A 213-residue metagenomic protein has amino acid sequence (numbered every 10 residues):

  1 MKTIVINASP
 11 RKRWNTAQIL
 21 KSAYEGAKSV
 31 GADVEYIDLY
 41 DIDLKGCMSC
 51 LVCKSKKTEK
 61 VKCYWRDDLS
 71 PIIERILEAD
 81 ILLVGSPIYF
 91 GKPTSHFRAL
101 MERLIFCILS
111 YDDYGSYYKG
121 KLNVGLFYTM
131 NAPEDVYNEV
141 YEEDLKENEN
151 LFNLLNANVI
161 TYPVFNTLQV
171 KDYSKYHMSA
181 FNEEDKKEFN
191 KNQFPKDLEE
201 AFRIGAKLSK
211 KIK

Functional and structural regions predicted by a protein language model:
M1-D113, K171, A180-K213: N-terminal beta1-alpha1-beta2 submodule of the flavodoxin-like/Rossmannoid cofactor-binding fold
Y36-D38, W65, L126, T161-V164: Structural signal for conserved beta-strand scaffold positions within catalytic alpha/beta enzyme cores
P87, A132, T167: Flexible loop residues that form catalytic and substrate-binding hotspots at small-molecule/glycan-binding clefts
S95-H96, I108-Y162: Short, glycine-/small-residue-rich phosphate/pyrophosphate-handling segment
V159-K171: Beta-strand-loop-alpha "switch" segments that mediate conformational coupling across diverse proteins
